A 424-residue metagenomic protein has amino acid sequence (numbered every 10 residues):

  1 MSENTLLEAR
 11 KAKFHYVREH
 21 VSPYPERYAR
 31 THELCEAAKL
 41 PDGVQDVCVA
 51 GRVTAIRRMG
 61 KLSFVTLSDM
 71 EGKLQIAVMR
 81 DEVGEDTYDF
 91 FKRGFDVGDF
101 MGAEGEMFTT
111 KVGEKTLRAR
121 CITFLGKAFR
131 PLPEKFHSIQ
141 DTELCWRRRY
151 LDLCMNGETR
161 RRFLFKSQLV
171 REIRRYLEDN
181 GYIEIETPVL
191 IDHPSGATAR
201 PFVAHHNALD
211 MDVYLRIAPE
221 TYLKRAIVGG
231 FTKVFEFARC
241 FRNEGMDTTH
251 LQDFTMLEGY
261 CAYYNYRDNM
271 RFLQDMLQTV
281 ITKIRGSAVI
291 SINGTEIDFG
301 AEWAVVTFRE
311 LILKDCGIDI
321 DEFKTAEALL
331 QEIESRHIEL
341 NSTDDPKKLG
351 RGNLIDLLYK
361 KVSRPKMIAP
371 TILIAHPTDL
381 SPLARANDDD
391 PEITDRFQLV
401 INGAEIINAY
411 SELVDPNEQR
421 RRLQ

Functional and structural regions predicted by a protein language model:
M1-N4, G157-L164, Q168, D210 (+9 more regions): Generic amphipathic alpha-helical segments used as scaffolds and interaction surfaces in large, multi-domain proteins
S2-R10, C48, L329-L330: Extended, domain-scale alpha-helical bundle/helix-rich regions
E3, Y16-E19, P23-D268, Q278 (+1 more regions): Class II aminoacyl-tRNA synthetase-like tRNA-binding/catalytic domains
V97, L215-E220, I227-F241, L251-N265 (+4 more regions): TRNA-recognition modules of translation machinery and tRNA-sensing kinases, especially anticodon-binding
I122, L177, G181, L311 (+2 more regions): Conserved hydrophobic/aromatic pocket- or pore-lining residues that grip, position, or stack substrates in active sites
S195-P201, T282-G403, L423: Metal-assisted phosphate- and nucleotidyl-transfer catalytic regions
M270-L277, L311: PAPS/PAP-binding and catalytic site of the sulfotransferase fold
